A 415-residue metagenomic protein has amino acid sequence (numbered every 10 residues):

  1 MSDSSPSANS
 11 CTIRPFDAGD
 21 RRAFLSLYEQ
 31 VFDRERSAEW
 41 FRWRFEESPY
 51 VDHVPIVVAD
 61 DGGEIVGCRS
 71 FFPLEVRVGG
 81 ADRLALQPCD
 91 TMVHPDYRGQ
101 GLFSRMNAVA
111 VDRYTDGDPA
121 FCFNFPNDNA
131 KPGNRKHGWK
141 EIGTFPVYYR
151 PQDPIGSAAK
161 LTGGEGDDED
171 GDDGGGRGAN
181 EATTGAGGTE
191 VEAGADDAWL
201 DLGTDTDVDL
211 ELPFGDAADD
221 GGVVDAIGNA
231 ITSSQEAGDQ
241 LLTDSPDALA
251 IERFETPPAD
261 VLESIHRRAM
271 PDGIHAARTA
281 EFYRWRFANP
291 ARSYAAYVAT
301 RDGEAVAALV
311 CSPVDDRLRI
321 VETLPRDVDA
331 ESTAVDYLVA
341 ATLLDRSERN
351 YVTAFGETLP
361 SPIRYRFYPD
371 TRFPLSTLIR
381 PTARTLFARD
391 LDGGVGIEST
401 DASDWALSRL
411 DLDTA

Functional and structural regions predicted by a protein language model:
S2-G67, V78-A81, Q87, G163-A280 (+1 more regions): Short amphipathic alpha-helix that is part of the acyltransferase structural core
T12, D116-C122: Short active-site oxyanion
G19, F71-V76, P88-V93, P126-A130 (+3 more regions): An acidic- and aromatic-residue-enriched active-site/binding cleft used to recognize and process polar
V54, Y97, G117-P119, S347-Y351: Short, high-confidence coil segments that cap the C-terminus of an alpha-helix and link into the following beta-strand
I56-V58, E64-L74, Q87, M92 (+2 more regions): Conserved beta-strand in the GNAT
V93, R98-D116, A330-L344: Conserved acetyl-CoA-binding loop-helix of GNAT-fold acetyltransferases
C122-L242, A295, S312-V328, D345-A415: Active-site/acyl-donor-binding loops of N-acyltransferases
P246-V321: Non-catalytic interaction/regulatory modules that flank or connect domains
